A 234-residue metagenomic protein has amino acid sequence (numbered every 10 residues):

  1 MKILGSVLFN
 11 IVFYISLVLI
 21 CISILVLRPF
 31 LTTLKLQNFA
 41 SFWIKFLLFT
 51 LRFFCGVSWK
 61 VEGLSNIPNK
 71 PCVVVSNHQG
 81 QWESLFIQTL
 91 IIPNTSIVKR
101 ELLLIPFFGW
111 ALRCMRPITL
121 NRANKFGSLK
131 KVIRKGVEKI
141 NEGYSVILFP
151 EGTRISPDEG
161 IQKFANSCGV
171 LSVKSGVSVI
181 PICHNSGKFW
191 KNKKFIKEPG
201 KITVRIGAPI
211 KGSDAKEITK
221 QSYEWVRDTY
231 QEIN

Functional and structural regions predicted by a protein language model:
M1-K60, W110-C114: A transmembrane-helix-recognition feature enriched in membrane-embedded lipid enzymes and envelope glyco-/phospholipid
I3-L4, K130-N234: Non-catalytic C-terminal accessory region of glycerolipid acyltransferases and related lyso-lipid remodeling enzymes
I24-S41, F54, N69-K125: Catalytic core of membrane glycerolipid acyltransferases/transacylases, capturing the structured, soluble-facing
F53-E62, S128-K130, N185-K188: Short gly/ser/thr-rich secondary-structure transition/capping motifs
V57, P117, V177: Short glycine/serine/threonine/alanine-rich loop segments
E62, V98-K99, L120-R122, P150 (+1 more regions): Thr-Gly-centered strand-to-loop micro-motif
G63-I67: Glycine-rich helix-loop-beta junction characteristic of Rossmann-like nucleotide cofactor-binding loops
